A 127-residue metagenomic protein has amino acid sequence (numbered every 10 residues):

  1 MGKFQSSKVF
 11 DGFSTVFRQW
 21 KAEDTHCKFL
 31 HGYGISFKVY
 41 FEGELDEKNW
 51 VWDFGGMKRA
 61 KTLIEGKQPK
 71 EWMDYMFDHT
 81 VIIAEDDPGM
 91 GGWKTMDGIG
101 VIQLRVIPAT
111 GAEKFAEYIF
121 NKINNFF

Functional and structural regions predicted by a protein language model:
M1-F127: Charge-rich, low-complexity N-terminal segments
